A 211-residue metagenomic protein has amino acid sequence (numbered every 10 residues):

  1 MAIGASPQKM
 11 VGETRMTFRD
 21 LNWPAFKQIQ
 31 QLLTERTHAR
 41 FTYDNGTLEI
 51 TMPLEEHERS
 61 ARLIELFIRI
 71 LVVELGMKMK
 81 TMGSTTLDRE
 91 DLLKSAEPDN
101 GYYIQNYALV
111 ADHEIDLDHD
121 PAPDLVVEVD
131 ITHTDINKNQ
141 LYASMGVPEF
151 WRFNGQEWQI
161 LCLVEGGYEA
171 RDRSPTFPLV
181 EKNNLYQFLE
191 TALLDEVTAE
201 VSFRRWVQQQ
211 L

Functional and structural regions predicted by a protein language model:
M1-L211: Gly/Pro/Ser/Thr-rich low-complexity, intrinsically disordered segments predominantly at protein N-termini
